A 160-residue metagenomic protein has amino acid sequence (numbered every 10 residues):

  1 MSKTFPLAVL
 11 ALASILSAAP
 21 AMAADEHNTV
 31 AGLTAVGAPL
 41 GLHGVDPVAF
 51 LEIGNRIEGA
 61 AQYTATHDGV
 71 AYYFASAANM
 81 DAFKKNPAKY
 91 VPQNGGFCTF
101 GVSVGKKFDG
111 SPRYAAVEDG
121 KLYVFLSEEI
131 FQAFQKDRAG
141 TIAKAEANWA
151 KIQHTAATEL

Functional and structural regions predicted by a protein language model:
M1-A8: Bacterial N-terminal signal peptides that target proteins for export
A8-S17: Bacterial N-terminal signal peptides
A19-D25: Sec/Tat signal peptide C-region and signal peptidase I cleavage site
E26-T66, Y73, D81, N86-A115 (+2 more regions): Extended, compositionally biased repeat/scaffold regions that form elongated interaction surfaces
Y73-F74, Y123-L126: Hydrophobic core segments of beta-strands in well-ordered, beta-rich domains
N79-D81, F131: Primarily extracytoplasmic ectodomains and periplasmic/lumenal surface modules that are beta-strand-rich
D119, L126-R138, I142-A143: Extracellular/periplasmic metallocenter environments
